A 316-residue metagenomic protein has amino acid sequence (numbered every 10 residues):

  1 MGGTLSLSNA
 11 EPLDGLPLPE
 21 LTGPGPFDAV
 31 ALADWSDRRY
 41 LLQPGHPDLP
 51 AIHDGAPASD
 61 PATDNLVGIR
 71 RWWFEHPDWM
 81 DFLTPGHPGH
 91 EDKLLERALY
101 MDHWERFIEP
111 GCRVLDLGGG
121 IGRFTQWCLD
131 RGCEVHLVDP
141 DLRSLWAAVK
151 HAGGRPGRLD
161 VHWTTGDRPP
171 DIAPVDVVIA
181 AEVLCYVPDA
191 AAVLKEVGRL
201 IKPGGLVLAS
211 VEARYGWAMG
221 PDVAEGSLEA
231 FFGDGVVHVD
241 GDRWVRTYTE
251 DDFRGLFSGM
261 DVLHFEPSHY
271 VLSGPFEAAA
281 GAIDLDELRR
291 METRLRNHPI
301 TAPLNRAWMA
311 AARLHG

Functional and structural regions predicted by a protein language model:
G3, L7, L13, P24-A29 (+3 more regions): A C-terminal cap/extension of S-adenosyl-L-methionine-dependent methyltransferases that defines the acceptor-substrate
P17-P19, W35-E109, R123, W127: Conserved class I S-adenosyl-L-methionine
G118-G120: Class I SAM-dependent methyltransferase "Motif I" SAM/SAH-binding loop
R123-D167: Class I SAM-dependent methyltransferase SAM/SAH-binding core
I179: A conserved beta-strand element that flanks and buttresses the S-adenosyl-L-methionine
A191-P203: A short glycine-rich, Lys/Arg-flanked "PGG" loop and its adjoining helix->strand segment in the class I
L208-G233: Conserved class I S-adenosyl-L-methionine
G235-D252: Acceptor-substrate binding/catalytic loop of class I
